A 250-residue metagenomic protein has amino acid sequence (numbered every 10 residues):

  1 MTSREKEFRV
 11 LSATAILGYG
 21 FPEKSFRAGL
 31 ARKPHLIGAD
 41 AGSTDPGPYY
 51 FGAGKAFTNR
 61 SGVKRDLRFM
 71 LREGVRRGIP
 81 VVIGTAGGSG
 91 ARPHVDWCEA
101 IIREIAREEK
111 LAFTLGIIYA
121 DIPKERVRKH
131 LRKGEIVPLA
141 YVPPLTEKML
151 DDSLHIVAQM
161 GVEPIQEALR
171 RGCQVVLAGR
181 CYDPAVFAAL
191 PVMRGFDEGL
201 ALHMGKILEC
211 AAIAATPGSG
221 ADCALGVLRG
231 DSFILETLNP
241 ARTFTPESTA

Functional and structural regions predicted by a protein language model:
T2-H130, E147-Q159, P164, R170 (+2 more regions): Metallocofactor- and cofactor-centric catalytic cores in central/energy metabolism, strongly enriched
G20, G47-P48, A178, V186-F187 (+3 more regions): Short helix/loop capping segments that flank catalytic or ligand/cofactor-binding pockets
A86-G88, I118-D121, A178-D183, P191-V192: An acidic- and aromatic-residue-enriched active-site/binding cleft used to recognize and process polar
H94-E99, Y182-F196: Short Gly/Thr/Asp-enriched flexible loops that form oxyanion-binding sites at enzyme active sites
V127-Y141, L145: Conserved, charged catalytic cores of large soluble enzymes
A168-F187: Glycine-rich phosphate-binding loop
R194-A215: Gly/Ser/Thr-rich active-site loops/lids in small-molecule metabolic enzymes that frequently grip phosphoryl groups
L208-A250: A conserved active-site cap/scaffold subdomain adjacent to cofactor or substrate pockets
